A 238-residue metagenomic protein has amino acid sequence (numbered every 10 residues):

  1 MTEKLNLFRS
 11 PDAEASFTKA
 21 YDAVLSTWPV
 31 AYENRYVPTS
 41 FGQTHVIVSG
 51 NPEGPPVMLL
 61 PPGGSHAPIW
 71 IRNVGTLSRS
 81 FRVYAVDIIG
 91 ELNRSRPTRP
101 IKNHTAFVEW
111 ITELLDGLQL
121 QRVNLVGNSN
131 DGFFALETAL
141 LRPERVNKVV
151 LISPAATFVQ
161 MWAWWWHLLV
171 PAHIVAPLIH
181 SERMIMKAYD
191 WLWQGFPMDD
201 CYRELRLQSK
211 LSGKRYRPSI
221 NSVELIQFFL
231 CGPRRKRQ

Functional and structural regions predicted by a protein language model:
M1-P56, S80-F81, Q121: Alpha/beta-hydrolase fold catalytic core
G42-N93: Conserved HGGG/HGGXW glycine-rich cap/lid loop of the alpha/beta-hydrolase fold
I69-I71, R94-P100, Q160-A163: Conserved catalytic-core motifs of eukaryotic protein kinase domains, centered on the activation segment
Y84-V126: Active-site loop/oxyanion-hole signature of alpha/beta-hydrolase fold enzymes
G127, D131, A135: Gly/Ala-rich beta-loop-alpha elbow adjacent to hydrolase catalytic centers
L136, L140, N147-P177: Flexible "cap/lid" loop of the alpha/beta hydrolase fold
Q160-W162, L178-R235: Conserved alpha/beta-hydrolase catalytic His-Asp/Glu region
